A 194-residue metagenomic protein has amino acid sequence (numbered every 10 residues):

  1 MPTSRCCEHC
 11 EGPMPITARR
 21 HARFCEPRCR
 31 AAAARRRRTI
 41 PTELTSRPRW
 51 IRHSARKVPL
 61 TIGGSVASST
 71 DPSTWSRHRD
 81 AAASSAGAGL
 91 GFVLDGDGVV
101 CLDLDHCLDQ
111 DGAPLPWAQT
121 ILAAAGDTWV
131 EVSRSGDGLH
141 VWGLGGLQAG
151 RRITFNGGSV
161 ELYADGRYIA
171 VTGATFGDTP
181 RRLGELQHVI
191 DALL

Functional and structural regions predicted by a protein language model:
P2-T3, E8-E11, T17-R23, P27-L194: Conserved phosphate/metal-binding and DNA-contacting active-site motifs used in DNA phosphodiester-bond processing
